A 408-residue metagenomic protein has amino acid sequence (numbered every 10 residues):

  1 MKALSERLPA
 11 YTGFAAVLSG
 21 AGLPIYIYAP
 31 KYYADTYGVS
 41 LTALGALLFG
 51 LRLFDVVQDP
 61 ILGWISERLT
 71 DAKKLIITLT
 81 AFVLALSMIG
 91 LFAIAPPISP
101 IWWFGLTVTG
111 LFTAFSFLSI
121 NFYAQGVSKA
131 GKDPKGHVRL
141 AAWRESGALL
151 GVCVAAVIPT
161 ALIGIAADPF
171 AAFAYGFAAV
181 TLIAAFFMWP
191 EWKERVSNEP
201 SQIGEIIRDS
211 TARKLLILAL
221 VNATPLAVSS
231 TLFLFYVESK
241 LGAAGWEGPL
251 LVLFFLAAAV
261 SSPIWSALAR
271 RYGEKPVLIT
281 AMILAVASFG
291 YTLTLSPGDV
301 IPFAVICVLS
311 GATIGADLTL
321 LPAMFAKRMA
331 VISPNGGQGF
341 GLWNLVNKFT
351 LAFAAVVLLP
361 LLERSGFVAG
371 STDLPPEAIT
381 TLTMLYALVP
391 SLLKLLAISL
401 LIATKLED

Functional and structural regions predicted by a protein language model:
K2-D408: Membrane-embedded alpha-helical bundles of multi-pass transporters/translocases, especially carrier/permease families
